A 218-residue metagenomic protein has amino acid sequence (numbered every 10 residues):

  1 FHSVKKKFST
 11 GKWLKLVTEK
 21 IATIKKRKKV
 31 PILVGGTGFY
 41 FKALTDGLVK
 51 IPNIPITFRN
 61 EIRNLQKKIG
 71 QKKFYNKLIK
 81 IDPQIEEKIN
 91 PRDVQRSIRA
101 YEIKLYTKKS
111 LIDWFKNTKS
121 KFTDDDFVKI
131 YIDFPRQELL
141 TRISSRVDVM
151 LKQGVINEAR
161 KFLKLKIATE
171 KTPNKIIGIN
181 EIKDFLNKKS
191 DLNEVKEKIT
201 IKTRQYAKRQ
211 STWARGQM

Functional and structural regions predicted by a protein language model:
F1-M218: Phosphate/pyrophosphate-binding catalytic cores of soluble transferases and nucleic-acid-acting enzymes
